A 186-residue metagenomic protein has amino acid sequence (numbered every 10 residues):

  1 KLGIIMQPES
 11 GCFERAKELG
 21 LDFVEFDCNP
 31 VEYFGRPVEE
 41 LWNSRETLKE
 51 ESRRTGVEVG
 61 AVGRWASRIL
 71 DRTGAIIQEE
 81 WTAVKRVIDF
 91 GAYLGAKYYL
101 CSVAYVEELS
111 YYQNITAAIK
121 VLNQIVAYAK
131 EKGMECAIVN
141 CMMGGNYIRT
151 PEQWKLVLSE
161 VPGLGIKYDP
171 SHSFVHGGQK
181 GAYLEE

Functional and structural regions predicted by a protein language model:
K1-K97, N123, K130, G165: N-terminal pre-domain/capping segments
P8-S10, C28-P30, W65-R68, V103-E107 (+2 more regions): Active-site-proximal loop/turn and secondary-structure-junction residues that shape catalytic pockets, frequently
V24, V62, N123-E186: Acidic/histidine-rich catalytic cores of soluble enzymes
E32-R36, R68-T73, E107-Y112, I138 (+1 more regions): A short acidic, helix-capping loop that chelates divalent metal ions and anchors anionic groups
R36-T47, R72-A83, S110-K120, G145-R149 (+2 more regions): Alpha-helix N-cap and loop-to-helix initiation/capping positions
G91-Y112, K132-G144: Active-site groove signature of glycoside hydrolases
